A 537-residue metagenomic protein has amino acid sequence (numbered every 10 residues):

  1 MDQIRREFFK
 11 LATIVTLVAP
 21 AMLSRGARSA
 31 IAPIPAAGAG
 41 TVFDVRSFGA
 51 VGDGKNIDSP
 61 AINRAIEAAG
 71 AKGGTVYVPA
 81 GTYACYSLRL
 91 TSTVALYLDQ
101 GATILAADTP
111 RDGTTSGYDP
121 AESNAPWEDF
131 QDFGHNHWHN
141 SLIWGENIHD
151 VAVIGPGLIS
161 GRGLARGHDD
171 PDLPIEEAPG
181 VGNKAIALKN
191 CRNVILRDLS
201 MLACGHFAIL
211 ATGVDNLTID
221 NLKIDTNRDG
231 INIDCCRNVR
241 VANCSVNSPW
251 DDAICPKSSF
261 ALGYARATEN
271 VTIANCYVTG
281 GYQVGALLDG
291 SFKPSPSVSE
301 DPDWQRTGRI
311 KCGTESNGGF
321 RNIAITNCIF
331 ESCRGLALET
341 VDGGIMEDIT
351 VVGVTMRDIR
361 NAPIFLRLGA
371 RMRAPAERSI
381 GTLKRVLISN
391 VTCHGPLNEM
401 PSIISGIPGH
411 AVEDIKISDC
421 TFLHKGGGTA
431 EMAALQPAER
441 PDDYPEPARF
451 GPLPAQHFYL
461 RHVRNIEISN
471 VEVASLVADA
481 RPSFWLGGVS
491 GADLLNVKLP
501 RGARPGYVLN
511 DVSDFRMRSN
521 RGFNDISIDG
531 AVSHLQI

Functional and structural regions predicted by a protein language model:
D2-I537: Extracellular/periplasmic carbohydrate-active domains that bind, remodel, or depolymerize complex polysaccharides
